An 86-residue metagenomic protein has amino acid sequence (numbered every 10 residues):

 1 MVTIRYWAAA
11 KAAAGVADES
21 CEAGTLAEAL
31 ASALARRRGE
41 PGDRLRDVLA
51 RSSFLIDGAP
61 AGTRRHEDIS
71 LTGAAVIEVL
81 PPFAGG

Functional and structural regions predicted by a protein language model:
M1-G85: Ubiquitin-like/PB1-type beta-grasp interaction modules and other compact soluble beta-rich domains
